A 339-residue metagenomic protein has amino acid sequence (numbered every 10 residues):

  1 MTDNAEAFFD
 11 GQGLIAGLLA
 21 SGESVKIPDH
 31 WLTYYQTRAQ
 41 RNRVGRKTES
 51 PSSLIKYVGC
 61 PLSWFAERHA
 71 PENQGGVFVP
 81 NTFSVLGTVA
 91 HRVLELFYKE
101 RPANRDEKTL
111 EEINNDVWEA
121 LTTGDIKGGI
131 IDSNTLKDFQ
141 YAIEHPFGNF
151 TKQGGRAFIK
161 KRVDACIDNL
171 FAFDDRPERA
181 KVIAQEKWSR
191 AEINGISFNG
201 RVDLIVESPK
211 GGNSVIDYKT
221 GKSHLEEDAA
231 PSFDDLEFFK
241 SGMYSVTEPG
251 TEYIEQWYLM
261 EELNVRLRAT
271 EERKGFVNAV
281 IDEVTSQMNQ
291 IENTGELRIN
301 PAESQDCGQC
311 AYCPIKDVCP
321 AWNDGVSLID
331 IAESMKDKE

Functional and structural regions predicted by a protein language model:
M1-L86, L96-Y98, K338-E339: C-terminal, charged and often intrinsically disordered regions of DNA end-processing helicases and nucleases
T2-H30, G242-E339: Metal-dependent nuclease catalytic regions and adjoining charged, substrate-binding loops involved in nucleic-acid end
A39-R46, S63-G76, P146, V215 (+2 more regions): Short amphipathic alpha-helical segments and their helix-coil junctions
L62, T82, L86, A90 (+3 more regions): Hydrophobic (often cysteine-bearing) scaffold residues that line and stabilize catalytic clefts of nucleotide/cofactor
E72, L96-R101, S241-V246: Active-site catalytic microenvironments for nucleophilic, acid-base chemistry
T82, L86, I196-F198, P231 (+2 more regions): Secondary-structure capping and boundary motifs in well-ordered enzyme cores
R92-Q185: A non-catalytic, helix-rich entry segment at domain boundaries
R179-T285: Mg2+/Mn2+-dependent nuclease catalytic core
